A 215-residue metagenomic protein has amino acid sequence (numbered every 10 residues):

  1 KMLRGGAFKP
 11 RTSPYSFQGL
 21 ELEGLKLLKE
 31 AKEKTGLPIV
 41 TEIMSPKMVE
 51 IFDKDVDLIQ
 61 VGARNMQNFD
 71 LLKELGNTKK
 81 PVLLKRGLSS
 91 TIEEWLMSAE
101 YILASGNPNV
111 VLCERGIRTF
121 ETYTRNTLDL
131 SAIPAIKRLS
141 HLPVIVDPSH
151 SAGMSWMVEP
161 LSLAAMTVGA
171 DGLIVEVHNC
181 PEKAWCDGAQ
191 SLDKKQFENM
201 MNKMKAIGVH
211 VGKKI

Functional and structural regions predicted by a protein language model:
K1, D57, D171: Receiver (REC) domain switch/active-site residues of two-component response regulators
R4, Q18-L20, L37-S45, D57-F69 (+3 more regions): Catalytic beta/alpha-barrel core
R4-L22, N179-A189: Glycine-rich, proline-tolerant flexible connector loops at the mouths of alpha/beta enzymes
A7-K9, S45-K47, A63-N65, L88-S90 (+3 more regions): Active-site-proximal loop/turn and secondary-structure-junction residues that shape catalytic pockets, frequently
F17-T41, L75-P81, L130-I145, Q190-K214: Alpha-helix-loop-beta-strand connector modules within alpha/beta enzyme cores
M48, D70-L71, A132: Short acidic active-site motifs
T78-V177: Catalytic alpha/beta core domains of metabolic enzymes, predominantly
G153-M154, V158-I215: C-terminal alpha-helical cap/extension of soluble enzyme domains
